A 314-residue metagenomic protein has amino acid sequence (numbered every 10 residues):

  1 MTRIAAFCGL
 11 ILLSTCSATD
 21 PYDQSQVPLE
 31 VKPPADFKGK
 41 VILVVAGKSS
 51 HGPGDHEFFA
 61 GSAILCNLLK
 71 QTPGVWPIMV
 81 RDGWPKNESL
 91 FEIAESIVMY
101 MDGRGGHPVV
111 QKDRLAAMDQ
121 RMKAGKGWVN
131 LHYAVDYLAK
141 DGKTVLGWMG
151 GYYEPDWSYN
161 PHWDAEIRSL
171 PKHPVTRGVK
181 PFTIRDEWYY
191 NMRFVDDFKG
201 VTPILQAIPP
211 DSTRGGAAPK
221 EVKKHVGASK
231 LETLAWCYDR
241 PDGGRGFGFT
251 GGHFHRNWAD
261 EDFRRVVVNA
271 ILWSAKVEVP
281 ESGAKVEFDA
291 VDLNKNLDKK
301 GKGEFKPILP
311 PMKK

Functional and structural regions predicted by a protein language model:
A5-T15: Bacterial N-terminal signal peptides
T19-F37, I64-N67, Q71, S212-T213 (+1 more regions): Extracellular ligand-binding/catalytic regions of CAZymes and related secreted enzymes and adhesion modules
P21-P28, K70, E154-D242: Catalytic beta-strand/loop cores that center a nucleophilic Ser/Cys/Thr and support acyl-enzyme chemistry
D23, V44, S50-N130, A134-Y137: Helical hinge/lid and interdomain linker segments adjacent to catalytic or ligand-binding clefts that mediate domain
K40: Nucleotide donor/acceptor-binding cores
K48-S49, G252: Residue-level signal for short, function-critical loop segments
A60, I64, D113, A117 (+3 more regions): Extracytoplasmic/secreted proteins, especially bacterial periplasmic and envelope-associated proteins
R104-P181: A glycine-rich, often tryptophan-bearing local segment used as a flexible ligand/cofactor-contacting loop or short
